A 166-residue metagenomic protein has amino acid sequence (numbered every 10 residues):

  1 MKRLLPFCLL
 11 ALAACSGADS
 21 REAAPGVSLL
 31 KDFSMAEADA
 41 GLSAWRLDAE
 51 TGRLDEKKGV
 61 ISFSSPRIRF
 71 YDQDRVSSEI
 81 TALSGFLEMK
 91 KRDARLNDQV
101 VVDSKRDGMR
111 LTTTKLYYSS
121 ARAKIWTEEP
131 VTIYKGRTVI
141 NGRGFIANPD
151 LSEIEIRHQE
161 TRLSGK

Functional and structural regions predicted by a protein language model:
M1-K166: Mature-chain termini and adjacent capping regions
